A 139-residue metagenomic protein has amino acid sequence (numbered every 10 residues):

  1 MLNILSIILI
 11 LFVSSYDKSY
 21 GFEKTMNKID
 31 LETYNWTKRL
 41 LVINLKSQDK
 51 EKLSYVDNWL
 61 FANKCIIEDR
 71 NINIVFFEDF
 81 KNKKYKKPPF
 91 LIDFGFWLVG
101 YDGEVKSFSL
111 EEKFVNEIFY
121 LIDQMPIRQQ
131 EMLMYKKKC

Functional and structural regions predicted by a protein language model:
L2-C139: Non-catalytic interaction/Regulatory regions outside core domains
